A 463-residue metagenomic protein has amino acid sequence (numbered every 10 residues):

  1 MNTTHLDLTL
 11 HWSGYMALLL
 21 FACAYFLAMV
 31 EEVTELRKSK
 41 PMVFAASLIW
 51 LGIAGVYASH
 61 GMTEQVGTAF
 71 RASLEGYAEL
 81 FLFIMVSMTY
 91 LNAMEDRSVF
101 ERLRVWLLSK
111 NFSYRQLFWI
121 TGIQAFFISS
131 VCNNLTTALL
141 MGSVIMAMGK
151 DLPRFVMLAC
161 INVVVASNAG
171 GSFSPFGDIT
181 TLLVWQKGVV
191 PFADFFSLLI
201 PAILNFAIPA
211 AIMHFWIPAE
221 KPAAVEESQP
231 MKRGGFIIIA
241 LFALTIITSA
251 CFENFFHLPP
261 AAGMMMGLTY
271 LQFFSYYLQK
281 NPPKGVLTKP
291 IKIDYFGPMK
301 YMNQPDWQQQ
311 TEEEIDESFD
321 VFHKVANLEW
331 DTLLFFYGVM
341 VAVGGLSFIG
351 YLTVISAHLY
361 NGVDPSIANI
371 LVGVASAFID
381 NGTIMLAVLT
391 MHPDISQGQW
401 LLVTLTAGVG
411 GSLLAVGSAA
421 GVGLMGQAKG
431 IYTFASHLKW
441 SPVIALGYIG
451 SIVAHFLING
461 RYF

Functional and structural regions predicted by a protein language model:
M1-L20, F26, L51, V56-V66 (+2 more regions): Intrinsically disordered, low-complexity non-transmembrane regions of multi-pass membrane transporters
T4-H5, L27-E35, F252-F256: Short, hydrophobic transmembrane alpha-helix segments
D7-L20, E75-V86, S129-A138, L198-P209 (+2 more regions): Structural signature of hydrophobic alpha-helical transmembrane segments
H11-M16, T34-A45, G67-R102, F112-L117 (+7 more regions): Helical membrane-embedded segments and adjacent short helical loop/helix-boundary regions of multi-pass membrane
A17-M29, A45-G55, I84-N92, Q124-F126 (+8 more regions): Hydrophobic core segments of alpha-helical transmembrane domains in multi-pass membrane transport and ion-translocation
I49-A58, E75, A125-A166, G170 (+2 more regions): Membrane-interfacial helix-loop connectors
R97, R104, L117-T121, S249 (+1 more regions): Transmembrane helical segments that form the transport core of multi-pass membrane transport proteins
R154-M157, F173-S174, L183-V184, V190-I238 (+3 more regions): Juxtamembrane and boundary regions of transmembrane helices in multi-pass small-molecule transporters and channels
